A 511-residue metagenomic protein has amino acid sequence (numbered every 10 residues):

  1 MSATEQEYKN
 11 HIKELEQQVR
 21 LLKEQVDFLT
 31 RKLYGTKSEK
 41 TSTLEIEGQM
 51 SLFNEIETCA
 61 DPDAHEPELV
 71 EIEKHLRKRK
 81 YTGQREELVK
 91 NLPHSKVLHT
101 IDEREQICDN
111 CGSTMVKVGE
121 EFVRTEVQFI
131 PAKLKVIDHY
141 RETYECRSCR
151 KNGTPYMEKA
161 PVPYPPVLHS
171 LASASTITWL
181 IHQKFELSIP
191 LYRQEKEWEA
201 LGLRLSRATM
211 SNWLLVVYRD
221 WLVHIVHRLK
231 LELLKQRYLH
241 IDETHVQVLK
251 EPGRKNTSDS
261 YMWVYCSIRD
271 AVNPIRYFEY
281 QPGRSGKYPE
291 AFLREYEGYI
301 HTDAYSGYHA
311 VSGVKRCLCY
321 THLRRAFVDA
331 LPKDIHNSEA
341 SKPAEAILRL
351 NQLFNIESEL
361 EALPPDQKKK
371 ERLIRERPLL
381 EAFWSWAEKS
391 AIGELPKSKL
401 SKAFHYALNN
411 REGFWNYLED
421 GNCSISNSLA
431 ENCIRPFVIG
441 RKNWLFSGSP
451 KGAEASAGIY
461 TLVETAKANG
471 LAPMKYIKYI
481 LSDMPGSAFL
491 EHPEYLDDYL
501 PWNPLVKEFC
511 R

Functional and structural regions predicted by a protein language model:
M1-L171, H240-I241, R372-R375: Short, flexible loop/hinge motifs at secondary-structure junctions
E105-Q106, R141-E145, R150-R511: Catalytic center-proximal scaffold of phosphoryl-transfer enzymes
